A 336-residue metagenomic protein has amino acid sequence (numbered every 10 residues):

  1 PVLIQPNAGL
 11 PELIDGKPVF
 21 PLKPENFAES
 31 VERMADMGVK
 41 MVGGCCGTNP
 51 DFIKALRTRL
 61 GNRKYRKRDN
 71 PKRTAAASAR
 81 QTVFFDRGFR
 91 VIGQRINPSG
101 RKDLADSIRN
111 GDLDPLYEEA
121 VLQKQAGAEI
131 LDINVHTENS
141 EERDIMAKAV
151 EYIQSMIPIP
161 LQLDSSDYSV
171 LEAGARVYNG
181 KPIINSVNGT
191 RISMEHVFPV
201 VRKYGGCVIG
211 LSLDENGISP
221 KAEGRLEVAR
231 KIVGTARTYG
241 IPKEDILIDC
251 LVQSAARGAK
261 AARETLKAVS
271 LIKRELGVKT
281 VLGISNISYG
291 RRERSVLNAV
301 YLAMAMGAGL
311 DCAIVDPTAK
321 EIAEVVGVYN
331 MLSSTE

Functional and structural regions predicted by a protein language model:
P1-L247, Q253-E336: Domain-level signal for soluble alpha/beta catalytic cores
